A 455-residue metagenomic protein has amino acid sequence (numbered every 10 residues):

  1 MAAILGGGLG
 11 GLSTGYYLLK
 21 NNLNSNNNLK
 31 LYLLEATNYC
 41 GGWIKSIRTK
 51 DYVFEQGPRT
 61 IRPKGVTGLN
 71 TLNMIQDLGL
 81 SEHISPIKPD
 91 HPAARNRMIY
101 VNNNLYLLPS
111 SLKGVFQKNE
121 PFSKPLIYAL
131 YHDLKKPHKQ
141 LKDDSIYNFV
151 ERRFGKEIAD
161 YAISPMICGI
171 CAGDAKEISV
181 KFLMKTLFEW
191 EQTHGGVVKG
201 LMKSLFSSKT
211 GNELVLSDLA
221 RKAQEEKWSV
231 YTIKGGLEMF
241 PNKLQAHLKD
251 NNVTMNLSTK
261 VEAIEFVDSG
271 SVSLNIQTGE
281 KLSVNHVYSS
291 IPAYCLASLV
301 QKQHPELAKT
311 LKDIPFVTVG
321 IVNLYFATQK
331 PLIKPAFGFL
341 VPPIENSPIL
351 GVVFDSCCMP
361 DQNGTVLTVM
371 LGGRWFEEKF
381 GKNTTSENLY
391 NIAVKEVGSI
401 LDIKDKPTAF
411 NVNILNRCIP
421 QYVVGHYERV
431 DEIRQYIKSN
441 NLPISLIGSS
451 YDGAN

Functional and structural regions predicted by a protein language model:
M1-G10: Beta1/beta-strand and adjacent pyrophosphate-binding region of the FAD-binding site in flavoprotein oxidoreductases
G10, Y39, Y294: Conserved Rossmann-like nucleotide-cofactor binding loop
L19-R48: Glycine-rich FAD pyrophosphate-binding loop
K20, L257-K382, E387, N391 (+1 more regions): Mid-domain catalytic core of redox enzymes that form a hydrophobic substrate pocket/lid adjacent to a catalytic redox
S46, P109-F116, K334-A336, L350-N455: Conserved flavin/dinucleotide-binding core of flavoenzymes
K50-P137: Dinucleotide-binding Rossmann-like beta1-alpha1 core, especially the glycine-rich loop that anchors the ADP
S85-I87, T254-N256, T408-N411, S445: General small-molecule cofactor/ligand-binding pocket signal
A93-R95, I127-E262: Active-site/ligand-binding neighborhood in enzyme catalytic cores
